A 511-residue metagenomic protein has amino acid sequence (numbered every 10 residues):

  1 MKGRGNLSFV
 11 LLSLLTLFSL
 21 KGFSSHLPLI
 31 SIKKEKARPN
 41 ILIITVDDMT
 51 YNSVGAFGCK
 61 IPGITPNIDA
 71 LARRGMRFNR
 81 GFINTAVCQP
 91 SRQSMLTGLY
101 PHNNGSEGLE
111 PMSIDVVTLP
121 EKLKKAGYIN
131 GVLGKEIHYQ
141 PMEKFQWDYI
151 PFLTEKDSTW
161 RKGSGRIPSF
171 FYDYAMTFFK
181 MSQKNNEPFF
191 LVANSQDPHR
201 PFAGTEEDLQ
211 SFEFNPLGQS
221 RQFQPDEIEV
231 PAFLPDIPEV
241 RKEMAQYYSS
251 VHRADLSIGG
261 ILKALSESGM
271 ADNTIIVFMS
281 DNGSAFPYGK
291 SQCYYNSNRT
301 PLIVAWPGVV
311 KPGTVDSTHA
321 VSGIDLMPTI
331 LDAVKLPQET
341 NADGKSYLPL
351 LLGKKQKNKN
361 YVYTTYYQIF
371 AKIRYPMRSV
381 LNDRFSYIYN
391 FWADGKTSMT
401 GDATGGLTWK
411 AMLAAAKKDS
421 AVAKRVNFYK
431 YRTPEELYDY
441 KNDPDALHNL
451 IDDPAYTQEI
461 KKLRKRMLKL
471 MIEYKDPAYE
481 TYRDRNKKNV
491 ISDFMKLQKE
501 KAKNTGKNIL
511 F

Functional and structural regions predicted by a protein language model:
K2-R4, L20-E436, P444-K465, K469-I472 (+2 more regions): Formylglycine-dependent sulfatase
V10-K21: Bacterial N-terminal signal peptides
E480-D493: Short, charged, surface-exposed hinge/linker loops at domain edges that act as mobile lids or interdomain connectors
